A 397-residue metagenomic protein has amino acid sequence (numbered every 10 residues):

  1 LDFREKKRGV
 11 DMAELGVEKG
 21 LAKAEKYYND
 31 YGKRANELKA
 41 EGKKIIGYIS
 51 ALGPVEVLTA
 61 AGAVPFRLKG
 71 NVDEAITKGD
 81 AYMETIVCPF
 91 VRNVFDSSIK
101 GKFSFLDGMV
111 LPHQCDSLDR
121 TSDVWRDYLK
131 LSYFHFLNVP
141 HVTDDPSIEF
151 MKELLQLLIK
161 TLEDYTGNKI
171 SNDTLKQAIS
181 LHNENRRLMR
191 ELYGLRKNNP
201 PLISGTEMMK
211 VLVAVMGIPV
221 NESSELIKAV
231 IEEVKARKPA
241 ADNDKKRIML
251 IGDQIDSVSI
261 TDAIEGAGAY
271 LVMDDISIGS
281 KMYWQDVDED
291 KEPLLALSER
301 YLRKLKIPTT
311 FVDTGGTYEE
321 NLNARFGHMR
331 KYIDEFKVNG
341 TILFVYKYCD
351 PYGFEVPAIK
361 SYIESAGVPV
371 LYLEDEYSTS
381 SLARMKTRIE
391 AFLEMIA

Functional and structural regions predicted by a protein language model:
R8-K44, K152, Q156, K160-D286 (+2 more regions): A charged, amphipathic alpha-helical module
A13-E14, P357-A397: Peripheral docking tails and interdomain loops at the edges of cofactor- or intermediate-handling domains
E25-K39, I45-E56, A75-D80, V87-R92 (+1 more regions): Metallocofactor- and cofactor-centric catalytic cores in central/energy metabolism, strongly enriched
A51-L52, V57-K69, G252-M329: Redox- and metal-dependent alpha/beta enzyme cores, enriched for Fe-S-associated oxidoreductases and cofactor-handling
E74-M83, D144-I148, S280-V287, S381-R384: Short, charged, surface-exposed secondary-structure boundary motifs
N93-D164: Acidic/His-rich segments in extracytoplasmic proteins that coordinate ligands and/or metal ions
S98, E320-K337, F354-E355: A short, acidic, amphipathic alpha-helical segment used as a generic capping/interface helix at domain edges
